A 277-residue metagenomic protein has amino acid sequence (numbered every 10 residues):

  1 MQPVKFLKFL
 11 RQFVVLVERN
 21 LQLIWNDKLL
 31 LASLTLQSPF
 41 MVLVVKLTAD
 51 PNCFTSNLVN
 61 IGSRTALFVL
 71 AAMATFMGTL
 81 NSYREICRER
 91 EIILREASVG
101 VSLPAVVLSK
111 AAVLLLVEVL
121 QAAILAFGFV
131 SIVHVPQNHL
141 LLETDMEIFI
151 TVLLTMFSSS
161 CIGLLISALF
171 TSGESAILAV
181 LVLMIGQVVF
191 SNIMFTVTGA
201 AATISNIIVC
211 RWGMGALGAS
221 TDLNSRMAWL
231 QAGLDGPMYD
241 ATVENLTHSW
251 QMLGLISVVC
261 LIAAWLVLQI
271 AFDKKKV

Functional and structural regions predicted by a protein language model:
M1-V15, A201-V209: Short, membrane-interfacial amphipathic segments enriched in basic
K5-K28, L165: N-terminal Sec/SRP start-transfer signal
Q22-V277: Membrane-spanning alpha-helical segments of multipass transporters and channels
